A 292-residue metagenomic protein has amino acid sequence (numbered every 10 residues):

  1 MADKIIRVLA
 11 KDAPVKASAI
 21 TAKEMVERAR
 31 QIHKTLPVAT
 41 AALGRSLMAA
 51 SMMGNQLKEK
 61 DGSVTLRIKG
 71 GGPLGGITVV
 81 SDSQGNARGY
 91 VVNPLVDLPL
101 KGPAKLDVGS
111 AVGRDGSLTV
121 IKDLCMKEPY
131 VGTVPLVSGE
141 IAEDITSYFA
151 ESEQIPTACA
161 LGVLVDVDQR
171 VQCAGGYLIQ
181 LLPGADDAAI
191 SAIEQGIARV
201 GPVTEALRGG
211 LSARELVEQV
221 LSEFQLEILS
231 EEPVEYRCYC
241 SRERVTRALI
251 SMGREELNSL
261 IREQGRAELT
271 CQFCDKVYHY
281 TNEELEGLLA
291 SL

Functional and structural regions predicted by a protein language model:
M1-S230: Interaction interfaces in information-processing and related assembly proteins
A198-L292: Cys/His-clustered metal-coordination modules, chiefly Zn-binding fingers
